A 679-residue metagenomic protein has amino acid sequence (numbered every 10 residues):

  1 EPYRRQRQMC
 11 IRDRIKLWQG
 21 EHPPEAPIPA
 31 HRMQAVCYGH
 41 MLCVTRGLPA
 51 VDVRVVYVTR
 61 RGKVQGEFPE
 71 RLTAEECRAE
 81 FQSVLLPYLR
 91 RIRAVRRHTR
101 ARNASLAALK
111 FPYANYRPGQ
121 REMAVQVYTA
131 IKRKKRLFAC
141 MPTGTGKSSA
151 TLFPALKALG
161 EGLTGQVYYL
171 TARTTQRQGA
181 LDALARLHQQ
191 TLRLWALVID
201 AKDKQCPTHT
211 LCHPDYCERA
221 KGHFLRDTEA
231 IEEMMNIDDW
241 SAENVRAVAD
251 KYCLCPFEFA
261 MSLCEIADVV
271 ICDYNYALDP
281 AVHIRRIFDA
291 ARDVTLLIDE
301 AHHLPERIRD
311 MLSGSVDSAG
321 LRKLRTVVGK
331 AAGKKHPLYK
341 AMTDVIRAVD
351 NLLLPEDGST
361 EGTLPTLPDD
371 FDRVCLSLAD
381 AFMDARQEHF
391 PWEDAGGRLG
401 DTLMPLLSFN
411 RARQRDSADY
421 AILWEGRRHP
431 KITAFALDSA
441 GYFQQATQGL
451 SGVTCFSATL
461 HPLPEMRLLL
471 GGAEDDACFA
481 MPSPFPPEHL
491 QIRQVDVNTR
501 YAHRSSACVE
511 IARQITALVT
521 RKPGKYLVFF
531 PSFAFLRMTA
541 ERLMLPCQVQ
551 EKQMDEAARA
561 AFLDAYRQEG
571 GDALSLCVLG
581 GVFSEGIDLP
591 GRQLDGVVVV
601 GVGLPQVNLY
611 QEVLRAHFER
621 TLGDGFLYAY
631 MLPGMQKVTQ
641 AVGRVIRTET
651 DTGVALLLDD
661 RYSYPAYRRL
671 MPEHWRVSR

Functional and structural regions predicted by a protein language model:
E1-R7, I11: Single conserved hydrophobic/aromatic residue that forms the stacking wall/gate of nucleotide- or nucleobase-binding
R97-C140: Conserved pre-motif I regulatory segment
N103-L106, K110, L163-V270, L278 (+4 more regions): A substrate-engagement module of RecA-like helicase motors
K132-P154: Walker A/P-loop
T151, Q178, Y252-V269, D273-S377 (+3 more regions): Signature of the SF2 helicase/ATPase Hel1-core->accessory helical subdomain module
V245-E265, V270, A281-I287, A381-T499 (+4 more regions): A contiguous, basic/glycine-rich beta-loop/short-helix subdomain that forms a polymer-engagement track
D496-S506, K552-S663: Conserved RecA-like P-loop NTPase helicase motor core
P531-Q553: Conserved helicase motor "Helicase C" RecA-like lobe of SF1/SF2 P-loop NTPases
